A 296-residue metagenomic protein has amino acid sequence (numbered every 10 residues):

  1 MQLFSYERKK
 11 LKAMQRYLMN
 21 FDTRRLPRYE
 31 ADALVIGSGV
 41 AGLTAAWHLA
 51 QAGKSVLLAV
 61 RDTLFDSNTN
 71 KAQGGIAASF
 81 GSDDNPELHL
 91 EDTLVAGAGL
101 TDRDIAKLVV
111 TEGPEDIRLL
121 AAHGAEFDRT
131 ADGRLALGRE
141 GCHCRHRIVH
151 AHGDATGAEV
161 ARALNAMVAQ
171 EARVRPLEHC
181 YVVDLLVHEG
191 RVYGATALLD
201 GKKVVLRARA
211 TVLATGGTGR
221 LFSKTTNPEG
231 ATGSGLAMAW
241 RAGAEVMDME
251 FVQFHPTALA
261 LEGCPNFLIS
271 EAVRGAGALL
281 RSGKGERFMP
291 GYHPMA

Functional and structural regions predicted by a protein language model:
M1-E91, R129-A131, H152-A296: Residues forming the flavin
A72-Q73, G99-L100, G113, I117 (+3 more regions): Short amphipathic alpha-helical patches
L90-A98, R145, G216: A short small-residue
A96-A136: Rossmann-like flavin
D102, R145-H146, R220-F222: Short small-residue beta-strand/loop micro-motif enriched in glycine and branched aliphatics
A106-L108, R118-A125, R145-A151, T196 (+1 more regions): Short, charged low-complexity intrinsically disordered segments located at boundaries of structured domains
L135-R145, A214: Short, conserved phosphate-binding/catalytic loop or strand-edge motifs used in phosphoryl-/nucleotidyl-transfer
